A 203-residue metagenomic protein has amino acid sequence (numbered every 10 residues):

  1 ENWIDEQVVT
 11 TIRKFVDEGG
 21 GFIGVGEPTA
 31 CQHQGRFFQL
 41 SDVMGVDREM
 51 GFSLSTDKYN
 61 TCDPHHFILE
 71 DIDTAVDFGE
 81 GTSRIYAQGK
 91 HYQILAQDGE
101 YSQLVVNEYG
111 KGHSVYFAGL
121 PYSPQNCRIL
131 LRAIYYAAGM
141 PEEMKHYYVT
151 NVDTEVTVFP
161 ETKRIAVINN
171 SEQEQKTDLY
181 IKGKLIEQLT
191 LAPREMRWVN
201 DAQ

Functional and structural regions predicted by a protein language model:
W3-Q203: A conserved amphipathic helix/loop scaffold that creates a polar/acidic microenvironment used either to coordinate
